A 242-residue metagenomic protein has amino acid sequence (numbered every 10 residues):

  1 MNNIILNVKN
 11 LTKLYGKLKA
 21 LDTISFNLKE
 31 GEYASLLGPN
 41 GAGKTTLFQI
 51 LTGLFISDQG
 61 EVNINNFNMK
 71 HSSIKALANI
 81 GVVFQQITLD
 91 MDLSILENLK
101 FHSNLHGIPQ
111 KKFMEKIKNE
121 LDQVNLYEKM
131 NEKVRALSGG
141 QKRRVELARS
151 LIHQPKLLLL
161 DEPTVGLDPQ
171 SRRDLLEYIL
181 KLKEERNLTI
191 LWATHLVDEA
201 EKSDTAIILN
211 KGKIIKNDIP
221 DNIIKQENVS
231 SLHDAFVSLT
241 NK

Functional and structural regions predicted by a protein language model:
G60-N68, A76: Conserved ABC transporter NBD signature motif
K100, N104, K111-K129: Conserved ABC ATPase "signature" region
K133-L137: Conserved ABC ATPase signature
Q154: Conserved catalytic motifs of ABC-family nucleotide-binding domains
L158-D161: Catalytic Walker B motif of ABC-type/P-loop ATPase nucleotide-binding domains
R173-E185: Helical segment within the ABC ATPase nucleotide-binding domain
